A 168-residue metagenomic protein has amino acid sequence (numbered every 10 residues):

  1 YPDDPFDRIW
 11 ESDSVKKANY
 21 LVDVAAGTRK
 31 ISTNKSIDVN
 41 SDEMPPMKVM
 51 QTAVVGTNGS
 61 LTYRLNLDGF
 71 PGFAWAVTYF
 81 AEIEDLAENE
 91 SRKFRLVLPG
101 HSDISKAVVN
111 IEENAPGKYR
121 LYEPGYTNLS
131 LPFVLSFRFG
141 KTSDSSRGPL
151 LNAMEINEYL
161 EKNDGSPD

Functional and structural regions predicted by a protein language model:
Y1-D168: Compositionally biased, intrinsically disordered or flexible polar/acidic segments
